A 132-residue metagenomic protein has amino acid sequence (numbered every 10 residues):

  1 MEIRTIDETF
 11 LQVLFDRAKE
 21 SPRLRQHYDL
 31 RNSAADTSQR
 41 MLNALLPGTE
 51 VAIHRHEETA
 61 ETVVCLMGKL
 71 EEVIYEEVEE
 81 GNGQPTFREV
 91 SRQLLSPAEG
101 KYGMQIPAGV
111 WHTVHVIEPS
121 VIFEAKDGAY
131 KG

Functional and structural regions predicted by a protein language model:
M1-S38, A52, Q84-S96: A short, N-terminal "cap"/entry segment at the start of jelly-roll beta-barrel domains of the cupin/DSBH fold
L42-E58, L95: Conserved short histidine dyad/triad with adjacent acidic residue
E50-A52, T59, G100-M104, A108-T113 (+1 more regions): Histidine-centered metal-chelating micro-motifs
I53-H54, E72-V73, M104-I106, H112-I117 (+1 more regions): Short beta-strand His + acidic residue motifs that chelate non-heme Fe in jelly-roll/DSBH and cupin folds
E58-E80: Glycine- and acidic-residue-biased ligand/ion/polar-headgroup-sensing regions
M67, P119, D127: ATP/adenylate-binding site constellation spanning eukaryotic-like Ser/Thr protein kinases, ABC-transporter
E76-W111: Short acidic-glycine-tyrosine-enriched beta hairpin
